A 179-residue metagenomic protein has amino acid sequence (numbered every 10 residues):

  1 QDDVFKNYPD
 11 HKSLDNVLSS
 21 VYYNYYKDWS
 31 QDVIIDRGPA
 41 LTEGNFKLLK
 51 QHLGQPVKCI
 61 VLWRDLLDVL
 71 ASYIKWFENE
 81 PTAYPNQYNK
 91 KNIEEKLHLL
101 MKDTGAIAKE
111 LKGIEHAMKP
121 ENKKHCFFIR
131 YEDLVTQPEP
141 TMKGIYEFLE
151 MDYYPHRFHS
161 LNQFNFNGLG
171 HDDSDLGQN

Functional and structural regions predicted by a protein language model:
Q1-K6, D152, Q178-N179: Short intrinsically disordered, low-complexity coil segments enriched in acidic
Q1-S19: PAPS-dependent sulfotransferase catalytic core
K6-N7, Y22, I35, K119: Polar low-complexity intrinsically disordered regions
D10, S20-D32: Non-catalytic, charge-rich alpha-helical accessory subdomains
V17, V21, E110-G113: Well-ordered alpha-helical segments embedded in enzymatic catalytic cores
D28-F158, Q163, G168-Q178: PAPS-dependent sulfotransferase catalytic domain
